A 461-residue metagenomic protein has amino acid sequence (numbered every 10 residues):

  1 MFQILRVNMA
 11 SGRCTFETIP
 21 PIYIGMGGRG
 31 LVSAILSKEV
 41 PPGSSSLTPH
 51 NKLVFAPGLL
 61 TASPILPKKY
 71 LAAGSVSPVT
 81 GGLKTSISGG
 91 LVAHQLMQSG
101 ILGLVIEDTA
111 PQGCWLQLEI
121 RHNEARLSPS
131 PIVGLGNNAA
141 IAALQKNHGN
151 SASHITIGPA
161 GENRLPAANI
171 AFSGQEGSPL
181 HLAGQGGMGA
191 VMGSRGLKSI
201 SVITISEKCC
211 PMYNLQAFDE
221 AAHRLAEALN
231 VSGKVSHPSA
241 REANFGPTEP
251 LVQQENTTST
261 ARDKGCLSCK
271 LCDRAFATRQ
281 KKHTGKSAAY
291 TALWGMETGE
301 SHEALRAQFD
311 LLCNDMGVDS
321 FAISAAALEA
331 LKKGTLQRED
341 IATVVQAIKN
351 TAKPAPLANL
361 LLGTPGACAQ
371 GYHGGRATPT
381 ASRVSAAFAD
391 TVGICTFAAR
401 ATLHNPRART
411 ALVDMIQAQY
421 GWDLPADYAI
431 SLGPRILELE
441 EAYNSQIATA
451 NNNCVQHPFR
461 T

Functional and structural regions predicted by a protein language model:
M1-Q185, G189, S194-S199, T204 (+1 more regions): Protein-protein interaction/assembly regions in multi-subunit complexes
N8, I24, K68-K69, Q145-T461: Extended C-terminal regions of large enzymes
